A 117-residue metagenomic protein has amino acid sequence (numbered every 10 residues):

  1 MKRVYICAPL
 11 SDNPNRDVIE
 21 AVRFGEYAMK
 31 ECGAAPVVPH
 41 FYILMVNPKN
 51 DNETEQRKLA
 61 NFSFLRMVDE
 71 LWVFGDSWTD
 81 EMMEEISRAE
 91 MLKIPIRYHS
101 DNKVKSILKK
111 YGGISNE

Functional and structural regions predicted by a protein language model:
M1-E117: Catalytic phosphate/metal-binding cores of nucleic-acid and nucleotide-processing enzymes, i.e., regions that mediate
